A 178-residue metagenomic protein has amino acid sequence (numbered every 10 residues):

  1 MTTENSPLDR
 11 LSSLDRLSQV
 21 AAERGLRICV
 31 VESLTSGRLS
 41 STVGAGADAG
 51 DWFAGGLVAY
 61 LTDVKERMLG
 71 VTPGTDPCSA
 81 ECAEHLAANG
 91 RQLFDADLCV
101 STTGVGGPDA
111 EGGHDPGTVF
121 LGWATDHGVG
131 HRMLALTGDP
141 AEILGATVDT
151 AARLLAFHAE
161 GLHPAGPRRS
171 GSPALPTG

Functional and structural regions predicted by a protein language model:
M1-G178: Short alpha-helical segments enriched in small residues
